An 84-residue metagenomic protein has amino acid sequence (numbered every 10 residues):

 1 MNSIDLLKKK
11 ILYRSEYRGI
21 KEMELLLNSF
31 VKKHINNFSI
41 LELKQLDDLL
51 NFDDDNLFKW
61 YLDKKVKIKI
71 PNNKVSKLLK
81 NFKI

Functional and structural regions predicted by a protein language model:
N2-L43, D47-I84: Positively charged, polar, low-complexity stretches
